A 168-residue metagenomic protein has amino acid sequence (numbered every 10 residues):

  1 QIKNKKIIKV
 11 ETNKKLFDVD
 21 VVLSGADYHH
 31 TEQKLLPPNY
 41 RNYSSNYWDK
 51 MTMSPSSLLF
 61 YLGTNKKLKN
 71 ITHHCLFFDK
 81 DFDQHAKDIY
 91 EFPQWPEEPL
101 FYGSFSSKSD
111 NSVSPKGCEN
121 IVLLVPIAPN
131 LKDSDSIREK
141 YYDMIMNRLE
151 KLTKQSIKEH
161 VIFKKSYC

Functional and structural regions predicted by a protein language model:
Q1-K3, K165-S166: Short secondary-structure capping/turn micro-motifs that flank functional sites
I2-S114: Mid-domain catalytic core of redox enzymes that form a hydrophobic substrate pocket/lid adjacent to a catalytic redox
H73-H74, H85-C168: Conserved flavin/dinucleotide-binding core of flavoenzymes
